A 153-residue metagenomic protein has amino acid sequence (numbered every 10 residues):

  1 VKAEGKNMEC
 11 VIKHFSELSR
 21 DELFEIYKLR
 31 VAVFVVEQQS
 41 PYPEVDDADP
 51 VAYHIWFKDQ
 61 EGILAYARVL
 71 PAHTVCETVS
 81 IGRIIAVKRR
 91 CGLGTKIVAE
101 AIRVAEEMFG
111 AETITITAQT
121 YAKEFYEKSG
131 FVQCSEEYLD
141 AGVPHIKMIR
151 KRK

Functional and structural regions predicted by a protein language model:
K2-H54, K58-I63: Short amphipathic alpha-helix that is part of the acyltransferase structural core
V45-P50, H73, L139-D140: A short beta-turn/loop motif at secondary-structure boundaries
W56, G62-A72, T78-I85: Conserved beta-strand in the GNAT
A72-I81, R89, M108-E112, A141-H145: A conserved beta-turn-beta hairpin within the catalytic core of GNAT-like acetyltransferases that forms part
A86, C91-R103: Conserved acetyl-CoA-binding loop-helix of GNAT-fold acetyltransferases
R89, V104, Y121-K128: Acidic/histidine-enriched, beta-strand-rich ligand/metal-binding domains
A105-Q119: Conserved GNAT acetyl-CoA-binding A-motif
E127, V132-K147: Conserved catalytic-core motifs of GNAT/GCN5-like acyltransferases
